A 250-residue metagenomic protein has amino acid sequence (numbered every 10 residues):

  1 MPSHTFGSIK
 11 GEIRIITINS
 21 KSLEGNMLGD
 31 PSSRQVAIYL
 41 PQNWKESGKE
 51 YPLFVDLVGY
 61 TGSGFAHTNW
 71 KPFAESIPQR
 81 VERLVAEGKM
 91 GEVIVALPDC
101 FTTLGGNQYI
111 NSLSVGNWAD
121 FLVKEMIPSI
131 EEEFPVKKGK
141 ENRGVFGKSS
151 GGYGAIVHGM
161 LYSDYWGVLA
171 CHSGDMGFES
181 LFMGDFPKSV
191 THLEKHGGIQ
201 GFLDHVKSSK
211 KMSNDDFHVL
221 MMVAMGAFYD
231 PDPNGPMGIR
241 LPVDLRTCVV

Functional and structural regions predicted by a protein language model:
M1-V250: Non-catalytic cap/lid and distal C-terminal segments of serine-dependent acyl enzymes
